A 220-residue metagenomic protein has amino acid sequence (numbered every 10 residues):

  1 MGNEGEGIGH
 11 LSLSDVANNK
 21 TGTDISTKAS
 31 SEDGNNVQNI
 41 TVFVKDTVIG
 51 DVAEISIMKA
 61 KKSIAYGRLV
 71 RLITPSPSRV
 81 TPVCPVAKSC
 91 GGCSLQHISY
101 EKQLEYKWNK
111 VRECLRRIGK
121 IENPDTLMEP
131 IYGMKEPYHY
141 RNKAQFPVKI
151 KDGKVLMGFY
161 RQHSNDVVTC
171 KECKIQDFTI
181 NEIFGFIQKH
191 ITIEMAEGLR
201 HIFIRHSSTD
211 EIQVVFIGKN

Functional and structural regions predicted by a protein language model:
M1-N220: Accessory RNA-recognition modules of RNA-modification enzymes
